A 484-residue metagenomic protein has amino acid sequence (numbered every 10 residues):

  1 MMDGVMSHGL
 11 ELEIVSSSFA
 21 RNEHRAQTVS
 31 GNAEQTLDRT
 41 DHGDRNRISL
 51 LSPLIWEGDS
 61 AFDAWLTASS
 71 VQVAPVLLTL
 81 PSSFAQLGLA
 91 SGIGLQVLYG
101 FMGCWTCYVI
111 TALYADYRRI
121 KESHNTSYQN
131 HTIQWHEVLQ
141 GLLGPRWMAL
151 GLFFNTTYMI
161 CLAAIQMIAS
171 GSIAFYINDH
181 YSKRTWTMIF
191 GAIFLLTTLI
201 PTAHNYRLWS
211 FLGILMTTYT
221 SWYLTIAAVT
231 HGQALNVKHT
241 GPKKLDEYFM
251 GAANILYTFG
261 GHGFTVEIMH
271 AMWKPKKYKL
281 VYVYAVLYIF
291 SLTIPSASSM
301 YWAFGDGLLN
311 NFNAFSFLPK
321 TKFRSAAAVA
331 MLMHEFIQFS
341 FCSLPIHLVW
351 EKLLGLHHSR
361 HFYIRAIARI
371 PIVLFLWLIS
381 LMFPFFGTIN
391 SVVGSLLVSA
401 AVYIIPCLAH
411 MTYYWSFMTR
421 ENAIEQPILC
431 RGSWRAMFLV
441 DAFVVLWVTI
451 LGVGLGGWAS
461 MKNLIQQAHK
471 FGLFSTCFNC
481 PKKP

Functional and structural regions predicted by a protein language model:
M1-W56, F62-D63, T67, Y117 (+5 more regions): Intrinsically disordered, low-complexity terminal tails enriched in acidic/polar residues
W56-G58, A112-N155, M159, A164-W186 (+4 more regions): Membrane-interfacial loop- and helix-cap regions that link adjacent transmembrane helices in polytopic membrane proteins
D59-L78, G191, N254-G261, I450-G452: The first (N-terminal) embedded transmembrane alpha-helix
P75, G100-A112, G191-L199: Central hydrophobic cores of alpha-helical transmembrane segments in multi-pass inner-membrane proteins across all
V76, F190-L195, I372-I379: Hydrophobic, membrane-inserted alpha-helices
P81-N125, Q129: Extracellular loop-to-transmembrane helix junctions
S83, L196-P201, L378-P384: Hydrophobic alpha-helical transmembrane segments
P201-L208, F385-I389: Membrane-interface helix caps and helix-loop-helix hairpins in membrane proteins
